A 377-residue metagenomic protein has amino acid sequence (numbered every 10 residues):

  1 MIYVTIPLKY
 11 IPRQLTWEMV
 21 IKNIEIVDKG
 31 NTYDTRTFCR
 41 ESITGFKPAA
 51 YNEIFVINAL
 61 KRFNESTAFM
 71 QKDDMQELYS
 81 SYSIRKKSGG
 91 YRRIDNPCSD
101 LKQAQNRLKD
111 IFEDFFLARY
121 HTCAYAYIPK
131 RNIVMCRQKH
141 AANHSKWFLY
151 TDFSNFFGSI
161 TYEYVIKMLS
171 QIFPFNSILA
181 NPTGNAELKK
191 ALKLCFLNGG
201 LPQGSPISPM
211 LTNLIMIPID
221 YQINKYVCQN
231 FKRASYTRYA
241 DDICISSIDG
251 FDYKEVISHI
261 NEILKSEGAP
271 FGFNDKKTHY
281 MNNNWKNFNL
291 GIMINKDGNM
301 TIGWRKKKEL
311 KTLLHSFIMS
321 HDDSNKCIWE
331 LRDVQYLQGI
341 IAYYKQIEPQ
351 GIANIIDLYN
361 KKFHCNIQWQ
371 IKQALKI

Functional and structural regions predicted by a protein language model:
M1-R85, Y91-S205, P209-M210, L214-C228 (+1 more regions): Right-hand nucleic-acid polymerase module
F153, A240-D241: Short acidic donor-binding/metal-coordinating loop in glycosyltransferase active sites
N230-K232: Short helix-terminating capping/connector loops at secondary-structure junctions
A234-R238: Short beta-strand
D241-I248: Short beta-strand->loop micro-motif that forms the acidic, two-metal-ion catalytic signature in nucleotide-processing
